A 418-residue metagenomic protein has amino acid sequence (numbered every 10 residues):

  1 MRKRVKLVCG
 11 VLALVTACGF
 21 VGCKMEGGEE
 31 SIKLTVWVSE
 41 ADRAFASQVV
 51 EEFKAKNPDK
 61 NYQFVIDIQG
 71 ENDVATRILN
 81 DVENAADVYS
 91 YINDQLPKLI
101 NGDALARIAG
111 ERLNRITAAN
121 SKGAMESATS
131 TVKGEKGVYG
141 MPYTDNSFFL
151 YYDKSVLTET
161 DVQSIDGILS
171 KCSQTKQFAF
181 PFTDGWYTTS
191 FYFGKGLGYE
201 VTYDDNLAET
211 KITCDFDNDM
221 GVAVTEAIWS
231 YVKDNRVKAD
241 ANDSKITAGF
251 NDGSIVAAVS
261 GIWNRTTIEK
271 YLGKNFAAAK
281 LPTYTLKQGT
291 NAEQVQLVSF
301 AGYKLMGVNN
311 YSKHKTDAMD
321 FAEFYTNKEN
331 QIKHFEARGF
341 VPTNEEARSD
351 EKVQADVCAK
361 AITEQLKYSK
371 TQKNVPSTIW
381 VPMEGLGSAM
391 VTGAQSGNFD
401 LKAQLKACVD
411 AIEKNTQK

Functional and structural regions predicted by a protein language model:
M1-L34, D410-K418: Short, low-complexity disordered leader/linker segments with a strong preference for bacterial N-terminal type II
E40-N61, Y192: Short, polar/charged alpha-helical segment
E52, K56-N120, S155, T160 (+1 more regions): Extracytoplasmic "Venus flytrap"/periplasmic binding protein-like
N93-F149, T160, A277-K280, K287-G289: Hinge/lid segment of periplasmic solute-binding proteins
E135-Y143, F148, L169-T213, I255: Extracytoplasmic/periplasmic solute-binding protein
K136, K270-A337: Extracytoplasmic/periplasmic substrate-recognition and gating elements
L207-A241: Glycine-centered hinge/linker elements that transmit conformational signals in sensory and ligand-binding systems
E345, T363-K418: Conserved C-terminal helix/tail region of periplasmic/extracytoplasmic solute-binding proteins
